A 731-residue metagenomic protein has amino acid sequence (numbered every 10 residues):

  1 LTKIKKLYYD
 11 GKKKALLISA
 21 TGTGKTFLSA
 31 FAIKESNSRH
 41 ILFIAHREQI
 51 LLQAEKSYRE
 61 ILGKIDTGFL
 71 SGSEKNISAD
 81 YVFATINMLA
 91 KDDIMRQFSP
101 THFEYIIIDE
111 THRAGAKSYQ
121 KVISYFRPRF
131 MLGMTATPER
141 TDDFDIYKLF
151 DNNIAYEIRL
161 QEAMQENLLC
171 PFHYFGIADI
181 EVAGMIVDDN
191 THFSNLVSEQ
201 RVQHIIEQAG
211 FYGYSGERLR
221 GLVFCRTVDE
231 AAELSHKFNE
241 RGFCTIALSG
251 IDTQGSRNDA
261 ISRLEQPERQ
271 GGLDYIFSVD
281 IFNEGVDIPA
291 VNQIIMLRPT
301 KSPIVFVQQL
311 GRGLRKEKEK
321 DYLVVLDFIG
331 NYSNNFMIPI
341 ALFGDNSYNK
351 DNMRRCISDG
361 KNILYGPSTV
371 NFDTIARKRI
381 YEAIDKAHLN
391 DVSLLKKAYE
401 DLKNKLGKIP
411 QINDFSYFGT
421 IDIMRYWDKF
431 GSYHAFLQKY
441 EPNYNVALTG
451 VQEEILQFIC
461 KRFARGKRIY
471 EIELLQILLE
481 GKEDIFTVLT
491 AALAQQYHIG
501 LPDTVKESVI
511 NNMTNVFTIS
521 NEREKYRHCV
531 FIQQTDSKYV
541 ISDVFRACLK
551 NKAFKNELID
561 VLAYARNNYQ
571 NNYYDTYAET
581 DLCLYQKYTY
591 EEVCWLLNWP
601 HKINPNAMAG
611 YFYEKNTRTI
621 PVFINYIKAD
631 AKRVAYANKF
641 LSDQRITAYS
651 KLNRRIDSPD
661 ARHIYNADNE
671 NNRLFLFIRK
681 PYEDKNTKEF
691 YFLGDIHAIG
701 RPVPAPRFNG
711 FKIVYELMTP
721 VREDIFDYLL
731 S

Functional and structural regions predicted by a protein language model:
D10-I33: Walker A/P-loop
H40-I50, S194-R241: Conserved strand-helix element at the start of the C-terminal RecA-like helicase core
L52, F69-L70, E74-I77, I94 (+2 more regions): Conserved helicase ATPase core of P-loop NTP-dependent helicases/translocases
R113-H173: Post-DEXD/H (motif II) to motif III coupling segment of the RecA-like Helicase ATP-binding lobe
I154-L222: Conserved interdomain linker/interface between the two RecA-like ATPase lobes of SF2 helicase motors
S215-G216, T227, L342-L474, G481-I485 (+1 more regions): Long, largely alpha-helical accessory region at the distal end of helicase-like NTP-driven motors
P303-Q308, R312-L342: Conserved segment of the helicase C-terminal RecA-like domain
Q452, L456-R462, I469-L475, L582-E689: Acidic, glycine-rich low-complexity segments with interspersed aromatic residues
